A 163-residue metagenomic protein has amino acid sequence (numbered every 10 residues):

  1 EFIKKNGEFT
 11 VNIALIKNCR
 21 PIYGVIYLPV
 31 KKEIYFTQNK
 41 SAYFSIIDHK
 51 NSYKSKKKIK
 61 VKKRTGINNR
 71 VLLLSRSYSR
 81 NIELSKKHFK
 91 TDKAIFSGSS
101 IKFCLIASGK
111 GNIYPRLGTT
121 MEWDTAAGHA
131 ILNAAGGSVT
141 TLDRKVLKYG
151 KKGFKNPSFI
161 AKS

Functional and structural regions predicted by a protein language model:
E1-T10: Glycine/serine-rich anion-binding loops at beta->alpha junctions that coordinate negatively charged ligand groups
F2, K93, G118-T119: Residue-level marker of alpha-helix boundaries and capping positions
E8, N39, S108: ATP/adenylate-binding site constellation spanning eukaryotic-like Ser/Thr protein kinases, ABC-transporter
N12-C104, N156-S163: Acidic beta-strand-loop-alpha-helix segment within the catalytic core of divalent metal-dependent phosphate-processing
Y53, E83-H88, I101-S163: Oxyanion/phosphate-interacting regions
